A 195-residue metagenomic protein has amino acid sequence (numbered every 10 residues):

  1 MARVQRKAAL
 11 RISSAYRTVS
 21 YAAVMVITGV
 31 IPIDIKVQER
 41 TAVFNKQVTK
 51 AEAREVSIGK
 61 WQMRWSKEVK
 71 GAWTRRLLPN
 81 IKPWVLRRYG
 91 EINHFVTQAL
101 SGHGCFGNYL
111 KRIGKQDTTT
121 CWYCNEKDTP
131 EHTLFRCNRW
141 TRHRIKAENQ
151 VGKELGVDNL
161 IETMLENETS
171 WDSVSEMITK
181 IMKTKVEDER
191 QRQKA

Functional and structural regions predicted by a protein language model:
M1-A2, R17, Y89, G114: Active-site-proximal structural scaffolding
M1-A9: Short amphipathic alpha-helical coiled-coil/interface segments
V4-Q5, S20-F95: Extended C-terminal regions of large enzymes
L10-R17: Charged/polar positions within long, soluble alpha-helices
S13, T49, G59, K82 (+2 more regions): Residues marking helix boundaries in flexible regions
W84-A195: Family-specific functional microsites
